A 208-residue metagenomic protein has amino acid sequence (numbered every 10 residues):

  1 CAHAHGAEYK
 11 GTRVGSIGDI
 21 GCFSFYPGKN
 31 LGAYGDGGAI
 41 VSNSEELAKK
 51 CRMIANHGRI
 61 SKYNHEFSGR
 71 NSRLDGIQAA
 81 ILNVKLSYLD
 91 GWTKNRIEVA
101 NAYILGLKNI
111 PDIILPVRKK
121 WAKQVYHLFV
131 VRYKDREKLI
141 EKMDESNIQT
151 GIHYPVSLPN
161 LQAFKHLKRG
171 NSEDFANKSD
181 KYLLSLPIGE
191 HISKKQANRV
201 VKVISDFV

Functional and structural regions predicted by a protein language model:
C1-S24: Conserved PLP phosphate-binding loop immediately N-terminal to the Schiff-base lysine helix in PLP-dependent enzymes
H5, Y9, K29, G38 (+1 more regions): Short, well-ordered alpha-helical segments in soluble proteins
E8, N43-V208: PLP-dependent aminotransferase class I/II
G11, G28, G35-D36, F67 (+1 more regions): Alpha-helical hydrophobic/aromatic positions enriched in membrane-embedded helices and signal peptides
R13-S16, I40, K168-N171: Short, hinge-like loop/turn segments at secondary-structure boundaries
S16-M53, A79: Active-site PLP attachment segment
